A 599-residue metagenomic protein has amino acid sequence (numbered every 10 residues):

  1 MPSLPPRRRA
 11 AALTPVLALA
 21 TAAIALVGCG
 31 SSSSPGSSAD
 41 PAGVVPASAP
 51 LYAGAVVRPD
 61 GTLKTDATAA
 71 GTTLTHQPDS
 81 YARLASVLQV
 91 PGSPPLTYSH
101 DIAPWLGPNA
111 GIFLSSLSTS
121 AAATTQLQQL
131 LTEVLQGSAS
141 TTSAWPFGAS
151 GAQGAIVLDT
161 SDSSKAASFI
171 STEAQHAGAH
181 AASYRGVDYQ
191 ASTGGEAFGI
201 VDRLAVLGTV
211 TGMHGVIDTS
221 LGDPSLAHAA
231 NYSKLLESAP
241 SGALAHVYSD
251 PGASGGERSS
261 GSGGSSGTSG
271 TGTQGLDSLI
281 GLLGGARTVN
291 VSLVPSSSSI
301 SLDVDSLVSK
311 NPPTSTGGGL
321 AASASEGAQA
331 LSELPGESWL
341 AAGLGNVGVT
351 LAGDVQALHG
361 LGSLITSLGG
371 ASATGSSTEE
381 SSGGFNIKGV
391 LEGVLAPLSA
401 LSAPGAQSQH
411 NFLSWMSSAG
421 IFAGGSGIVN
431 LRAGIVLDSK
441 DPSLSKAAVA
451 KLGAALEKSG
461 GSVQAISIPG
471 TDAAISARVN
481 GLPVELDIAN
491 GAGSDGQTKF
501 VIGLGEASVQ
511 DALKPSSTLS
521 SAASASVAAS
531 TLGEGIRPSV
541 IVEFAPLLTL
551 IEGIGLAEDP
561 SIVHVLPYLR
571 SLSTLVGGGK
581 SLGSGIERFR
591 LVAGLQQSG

Functional and structural regions predicted by a protein language model:
P2-V16: Bacterial N-terminal signal peptides that target proteins for export
I24-G28: C-terminal motif of bacterial Sec signal peptides marking the signal peptidase cleavage site
C29-Q153, L158-G178, Y184-G186, L236-G284 (+5 more regions): Structural boundary/hinge residues at secondary-structure and domain interfaces
A53, S99-S238, Q409-A529: Single conserved position on a long alpha-helix in the C-terminal lobe of the eukaryotic protein kinase
V57, S297, S306-K310, S439 (+1 more regions): Beta-strand elements of well-folded, non-transmembrane domains
N109-S115, A121, E196-I200, S278-P295 (+5 more regions): Broad, structure-driven detector of short, well-ordered beta-strand segments within folded domains
G255, E506-A507, L513-G599: Long, C-terminal catalytic modules of enzymes
T314-G318, A324-Q329, G336, N490 (+2 more regions): A cross-kingdom marker for long, charged
